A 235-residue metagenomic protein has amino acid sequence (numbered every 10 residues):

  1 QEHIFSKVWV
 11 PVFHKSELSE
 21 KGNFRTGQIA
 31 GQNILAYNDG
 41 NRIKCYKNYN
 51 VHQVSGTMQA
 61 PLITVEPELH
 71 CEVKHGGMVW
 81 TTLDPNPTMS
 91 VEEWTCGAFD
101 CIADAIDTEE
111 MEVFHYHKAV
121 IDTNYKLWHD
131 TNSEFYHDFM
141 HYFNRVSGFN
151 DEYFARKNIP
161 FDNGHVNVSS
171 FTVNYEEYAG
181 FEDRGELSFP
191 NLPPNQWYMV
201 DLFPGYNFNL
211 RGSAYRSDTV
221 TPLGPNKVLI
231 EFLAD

Functional and structural regions predicted by a protein language model:
Q1-Y49, C71-E72: N-terminal pre-ligand scaffold of iron-sulfur
W9, G22-F24, A60-L62, V200-F208: Short, hydrophobic/aromatic-rich segments at coil-to-beta transitions
L18-S19, L35-I43, L69-D235: C-terminal catalytic domain of Rieske-type non-heme iron oxygenases
K44-L62: A generic, well-ordered mixed alpha/beta core segment in the N-terminal half of proteins
E66: Phosphate/diphosphate-binding loops
